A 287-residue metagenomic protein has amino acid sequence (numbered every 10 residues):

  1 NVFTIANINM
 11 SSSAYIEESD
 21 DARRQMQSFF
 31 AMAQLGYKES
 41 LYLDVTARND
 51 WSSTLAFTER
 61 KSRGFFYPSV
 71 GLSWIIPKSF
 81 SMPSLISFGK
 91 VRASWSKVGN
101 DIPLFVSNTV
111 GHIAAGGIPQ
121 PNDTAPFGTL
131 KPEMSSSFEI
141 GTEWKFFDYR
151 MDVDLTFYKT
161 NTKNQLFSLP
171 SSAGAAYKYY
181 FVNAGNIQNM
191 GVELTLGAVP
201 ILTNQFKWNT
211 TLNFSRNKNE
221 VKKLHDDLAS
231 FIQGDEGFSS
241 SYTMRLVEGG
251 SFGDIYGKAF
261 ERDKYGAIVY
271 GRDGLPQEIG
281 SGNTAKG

Functional and structural regions predicted by a protein language model:
N1-G250: Extracellular/periplasmic, surface-exposed regions of secreted and cell-surface proteins
S94, N213, Y256-D263: Residues in well-ordered beta-strands of folded domains
L224-D226, V269-G274: Short coil/turn segments at secondary-structure boundaries
L246-Y256, D263, D273-G274: Long, low-complexity segments enriched in small/aliphatic residues
R262-Y265, T284: Short, ordered beta-strand-loop transition motifs
R272-G287: Short, intrinsically disordered, charge-balanced linker/junction segments flanking boundaries in proteins
